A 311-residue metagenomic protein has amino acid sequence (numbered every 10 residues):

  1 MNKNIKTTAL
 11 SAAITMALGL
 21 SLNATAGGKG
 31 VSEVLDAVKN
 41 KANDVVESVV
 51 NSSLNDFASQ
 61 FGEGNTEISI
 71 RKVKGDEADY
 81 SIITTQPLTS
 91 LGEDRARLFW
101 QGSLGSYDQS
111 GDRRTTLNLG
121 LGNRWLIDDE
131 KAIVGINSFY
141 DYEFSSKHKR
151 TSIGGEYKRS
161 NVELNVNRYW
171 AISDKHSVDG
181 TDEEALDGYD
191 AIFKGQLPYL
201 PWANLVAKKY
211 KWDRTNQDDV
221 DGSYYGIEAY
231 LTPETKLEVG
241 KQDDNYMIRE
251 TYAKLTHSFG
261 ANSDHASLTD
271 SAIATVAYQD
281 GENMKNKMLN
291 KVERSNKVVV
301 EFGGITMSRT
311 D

Functional and structural regions predicted by a protein language model:
M1-T25: Gram-negative bacterial Sec-dependent N-terminal signal peptides
N2-K6, V50, W212, Y224: Intrinsic low-complexity, intrinsically disordered segments enriched in polar/basic residues
G19-V31, S81-T84, G260: Intrinsically disordered low-complexity regions specifically enriched for long asparagine
G27-S53, A58, I172-V206, W212-Q217 (+2 more regions): Flexible, glycine-rich linker and terminal segments associated with outer-membrane beta-barrel/transport systems
A37-L126, K131-E143: Outer membrane beta-barrel translocator domains of Type V secretion systems
D56, A78-E93, T115-D129, T151-R168 (+4 more regions): Feature captures outer-membrane beta-barrel proteins of Gram-negative bacteria and organelles
G64-K72, R95-D108, A132-E143, I153 (+4 more regions): Transmembrane beta-strand segments that form the barrel wall of outer-membrane beta-barrel proteins
R71-Y80, G105-L117, Y142-K149, E183 (+2 more regions): Solvent-exposed loop/turn segments connecting transmembrane beta-strands in outer-membrane beta-barrel proteins
